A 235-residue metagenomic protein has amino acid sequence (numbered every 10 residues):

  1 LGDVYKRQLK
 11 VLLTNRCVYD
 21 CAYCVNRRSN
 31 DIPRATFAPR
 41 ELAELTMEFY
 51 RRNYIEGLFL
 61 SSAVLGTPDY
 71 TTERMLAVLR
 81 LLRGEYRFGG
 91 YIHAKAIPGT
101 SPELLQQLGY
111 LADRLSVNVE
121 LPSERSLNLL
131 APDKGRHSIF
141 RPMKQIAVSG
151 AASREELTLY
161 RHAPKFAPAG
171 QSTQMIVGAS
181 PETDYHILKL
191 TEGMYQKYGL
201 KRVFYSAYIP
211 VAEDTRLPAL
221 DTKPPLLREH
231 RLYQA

Functional and structural regions predicted by a protein language model:
G2-Y5: Short, small-residue-biased leader/transition segments that mark boundaries at the very start of proteins
Q8, C21, L60, V117 (+1 more regions): Conserved, mostly hydrophobic/aromatic
N15-R27: Local cysteine-cluster metal-coordination motifs and their immediate loop/turn environment, predominantly Fe-S cluster
R27-L42, Y50-M75, L81-P102, G109-Y160 (+3 more regions): Core AdoMet radical
P39-T46, S101-Q106, T183-E192: Short, acidic/polar
Q106-A112, G193-Q196: Short, surface-exposed basic-aromatic patches at helix termini and helix-loop junctions that form
V119, S123, S138-T215, P224-Q234: Conserved C-terminal portion of the radical SAM core fold that forms the substrate/S-adenosylmethionine-binding
